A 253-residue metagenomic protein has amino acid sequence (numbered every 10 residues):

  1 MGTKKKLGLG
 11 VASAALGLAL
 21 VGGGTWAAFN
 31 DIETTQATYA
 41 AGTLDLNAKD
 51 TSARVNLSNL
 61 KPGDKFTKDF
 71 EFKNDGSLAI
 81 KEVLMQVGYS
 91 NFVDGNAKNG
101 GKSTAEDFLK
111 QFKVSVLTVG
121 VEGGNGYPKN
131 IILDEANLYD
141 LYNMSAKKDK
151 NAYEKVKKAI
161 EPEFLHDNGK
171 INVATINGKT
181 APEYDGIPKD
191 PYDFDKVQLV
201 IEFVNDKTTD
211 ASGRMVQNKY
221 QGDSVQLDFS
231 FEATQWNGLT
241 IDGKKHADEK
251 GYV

Functional and structural regions predicted by a protein language model:
M1-D64, D75, Q221-V253: Short, polar/proline-rich extracytoplasmic segments that appear immediately after membrane translocation
N30-Q36, A41-G42, F72-N74, G95-T104 (+1 more regions): Intrinsically disordered, low-complexity boundary segments flanking structured domains
A37, K49, I80-E82, V93-A97 (+3 more regions): Short acidic, gly/pro-rich beta-turn/loop elements at beta-sheet edges and active-site/ligand-binding grooves
A37, L44, V83, F112 (+1 more regions): A broad, low-specificity signal marking well-ordered, structured residues that form hydrophobic/aromatic
A41-T43, D50, Y89-N91, T118 (+2 more regions): Non-catalytic surface loops within mature trypsin-like serine protease
D64-Y89, N172-V253: C-terminal, structured domain-capping segment
E71-E154: Surface-exposed interaction patch
G124-K196, V200-E202: Extracellular adhesion/glycan-binding regions together with long Ser/Thr- and acidic-residue-rich low-complexity tracts
